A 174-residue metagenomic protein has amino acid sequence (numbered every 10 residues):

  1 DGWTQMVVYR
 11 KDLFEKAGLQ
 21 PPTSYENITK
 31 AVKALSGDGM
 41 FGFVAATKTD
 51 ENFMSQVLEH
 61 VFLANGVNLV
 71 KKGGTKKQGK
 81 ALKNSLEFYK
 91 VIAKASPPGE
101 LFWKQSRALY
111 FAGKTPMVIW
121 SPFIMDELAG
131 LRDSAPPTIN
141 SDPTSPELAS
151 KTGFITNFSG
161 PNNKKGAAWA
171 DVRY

Functional and structural regions predicted by a protein language model:
D1-L13, F154-S159, N163-W169: A structural signal for short loop-to-beta-strand junctions that line the ligand-binding cleft of periplasmic/secreted
Q5, E26-G74, A81, K114-P116: Extracytoplasmic/periplasmic solute-binding protein
K11-T23, K94-P97: Aromatic-glycine-rich donor-binding/catalytic loop that engages nucleotide-sugar donors across glycosyltransferases
Y25-K30, P98-A112: Short helix-initiation/N-cap motifs at beta->coil->alpha
A31-S36, K72-E100, L148, G153 (+1 more regions): Glycine-centered hinge/linker elements that transmit conformational signals in sensory and ligand-binding systems
W103, W120-M125, V172: Beta->alpha turn/N-cap motifs
P116-S121, E127-L128, P137-T138: Paired acidic/hydrophobic, glycine-rich loop segments that form the ligand-binding mouth/hinge of periplasmic-binding
R132-S150: Short mixed-charge
